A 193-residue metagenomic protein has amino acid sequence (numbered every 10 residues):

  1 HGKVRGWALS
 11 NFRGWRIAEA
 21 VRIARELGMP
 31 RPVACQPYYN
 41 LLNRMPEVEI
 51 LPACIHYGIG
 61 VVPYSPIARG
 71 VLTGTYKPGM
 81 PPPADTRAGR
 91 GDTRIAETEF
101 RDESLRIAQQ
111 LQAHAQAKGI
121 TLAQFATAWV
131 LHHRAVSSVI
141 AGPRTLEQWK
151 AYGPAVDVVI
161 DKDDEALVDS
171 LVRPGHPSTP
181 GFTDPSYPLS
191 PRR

Functional and structural regions predicted by a protein language model:
H1-M45, E49, I59-G60: Glycine/proline-rich, positively charged, aromatic-decorated active-site loop/lid region on the catalytic face
W7, C35, C54, V61-Y64 (+4 more regions): Conserved, mostly hydrophobic/aromatic
R13, Y39-N43, S65-L72, W129 (+1 more regions): Glycine-rich beta-alpha junction loops
I17-A20, C54, W149-Y152: Hydrophobic packing residues within well-ordered alpha-helices of enzyme cores
I23-G28, L51-A53, P78-P82, V156-V158: Short, hinge-like loop/turn segments at secondary-structure boundaries
P46-T86: Aromatic-lined glycan-binding groove of carbohydrate-active enzymes
P83-A117, H132-V136, L146, K150-R193: Terminal-tail/helix-coil boundary detector
